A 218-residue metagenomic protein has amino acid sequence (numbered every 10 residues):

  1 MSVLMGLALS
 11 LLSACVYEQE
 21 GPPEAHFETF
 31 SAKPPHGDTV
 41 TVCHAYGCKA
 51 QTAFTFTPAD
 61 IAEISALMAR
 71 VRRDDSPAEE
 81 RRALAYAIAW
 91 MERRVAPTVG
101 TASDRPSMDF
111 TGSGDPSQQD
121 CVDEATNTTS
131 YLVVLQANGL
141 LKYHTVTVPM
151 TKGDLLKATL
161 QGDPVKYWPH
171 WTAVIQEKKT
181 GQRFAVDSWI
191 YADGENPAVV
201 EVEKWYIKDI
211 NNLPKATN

Functional and structural regions predicted by a protein language model:
M1-L4: Bacterial N-terminal signal peptides that target proteins for export
L12-A14: C-terminal motif of bacterial Sec signal peptides marking the signal peptidase cleavage site
V16-Q19: Bacterial signal peptide processing site
P23-K49: Post-signal peptide N-terminal segment of mature Sec-exported envelope proteins
H44-D75, D104-G114: Acidic/histidine-rich, surface-exposed loop or edge segments in extracytoplasmic proteins
E79-H144: Mid-length scaffold segments of soluble, non-membrane domains
V133-W205: Hydrophobic/aromatic-rich core segments of domains that either
V200-N218: Low-complexity, Gly/Ser/Thr/Pro-rich intrinsically disordered linker/tail segments
